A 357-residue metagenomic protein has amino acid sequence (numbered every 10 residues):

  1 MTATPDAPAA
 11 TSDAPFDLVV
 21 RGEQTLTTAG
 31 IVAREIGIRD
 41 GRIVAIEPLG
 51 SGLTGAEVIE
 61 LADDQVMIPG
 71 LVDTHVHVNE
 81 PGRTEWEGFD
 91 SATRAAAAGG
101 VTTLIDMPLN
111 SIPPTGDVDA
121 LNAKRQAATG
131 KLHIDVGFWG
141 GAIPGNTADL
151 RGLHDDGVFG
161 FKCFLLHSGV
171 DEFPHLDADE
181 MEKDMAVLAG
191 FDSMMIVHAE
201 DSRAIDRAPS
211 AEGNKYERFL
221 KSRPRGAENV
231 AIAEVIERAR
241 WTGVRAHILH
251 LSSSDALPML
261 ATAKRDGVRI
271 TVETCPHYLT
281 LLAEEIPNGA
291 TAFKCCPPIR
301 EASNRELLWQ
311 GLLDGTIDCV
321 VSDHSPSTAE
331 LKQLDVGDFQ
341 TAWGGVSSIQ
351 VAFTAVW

Functional and structural regions predicted by a protein language model:
T2-P69: Histidine-rich, glycine-flanked metal-binding segment
E23, G41, D64, H75 (+9 more regions): Divalent metal-coordination and catalytic microenvironments
Q65-A127, K131: Metal-associated gating/positioning segment near the N- to mid-region
P81, M107-H133, F138-N146, L165-D171 (+1 more regions): Active-site loop-to-helix "anion-binding N-cap" substructures in soluble metabolic enzymes
V101-T103, I134, F159, D318: Short acidic/polar active-site loop segments enriched in Thr and Asp
L109, A292-K294, G337-A342: Short beta-alpha connecting loops at secondary-structure transitions that line or flank enzyme active sites
V118-I134, M181-V197, V351-A355: Alpha-helix-loop-beta-strand connector modules within alpha/beta enzyme cores
A148-C163, H167-V320: Histidine/acidic residue-rich metal-binding segments in metalloenzymes
